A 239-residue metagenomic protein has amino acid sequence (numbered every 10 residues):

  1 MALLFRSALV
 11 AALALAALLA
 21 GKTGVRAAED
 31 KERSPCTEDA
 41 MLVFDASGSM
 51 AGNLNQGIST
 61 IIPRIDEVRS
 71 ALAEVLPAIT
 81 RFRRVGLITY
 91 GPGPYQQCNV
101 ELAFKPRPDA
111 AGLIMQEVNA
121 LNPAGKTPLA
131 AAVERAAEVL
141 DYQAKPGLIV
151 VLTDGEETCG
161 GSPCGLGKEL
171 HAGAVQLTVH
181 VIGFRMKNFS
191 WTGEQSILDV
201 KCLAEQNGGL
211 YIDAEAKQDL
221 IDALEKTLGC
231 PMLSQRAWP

Functional and structural regions predicted by a protein language model:
A8-A20: Bacterial N-terminal signal peptides
E32-A40, M50-R84, A103-A110, N122: …and closely analogous acidic/polar surface helices at protein-protein or active-site interfaces in A-domain-like
D45-S47, V68, L87-Y90, A136 (+4 more regions): DG-centered beta-turn motif at the end of beta-strands
M50-G52, P77-T80, G91-E134, E156 (+2 more regions): Short, charged loop segments at secondary-structure junctions
M50-L54, P94-N99, L129, Y142 (+4 more regions): Extracytoplasmic/secreted cell-surface and envelope-processing proteins
N53-I65, E74-V75, E101-F104, E117-K126 (+3 more regions): Second-shell loop/turn segments in exported
M115, M186-W238: Von Willebrand factor A/integrin I-like adhesion domains
L121, G155-Q206, A214: VWA/integrin I-like adhesion module and closely mimicked acidic/polar interface patches used
